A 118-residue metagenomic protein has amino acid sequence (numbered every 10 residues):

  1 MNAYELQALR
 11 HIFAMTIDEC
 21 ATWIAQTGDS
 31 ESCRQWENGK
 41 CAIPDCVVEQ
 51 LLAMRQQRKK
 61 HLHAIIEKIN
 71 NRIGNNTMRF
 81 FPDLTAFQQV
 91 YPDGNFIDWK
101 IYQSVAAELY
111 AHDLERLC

Functional and structural regions predicted by a protein language model:
M1-I12: A short, Lys/Arg-rich alpha-helix, primarily the initiator
R10, A21-T22: The alpha-helix within a helix-turn-helix
M15-E19, I43-L62: DNA major-groove recognition helix of helix-turn-helix/homeodomain DNA-binding modules
I24-I43: Recognition helix of helix-turn-helix/homeodomain-like DNA-binding domains that insert into the DNA major groove
K60-C118: Helix-turn-helix/homeodomain-like alpha-helical modules used for DNA recognition and transcription-factor dimerization
